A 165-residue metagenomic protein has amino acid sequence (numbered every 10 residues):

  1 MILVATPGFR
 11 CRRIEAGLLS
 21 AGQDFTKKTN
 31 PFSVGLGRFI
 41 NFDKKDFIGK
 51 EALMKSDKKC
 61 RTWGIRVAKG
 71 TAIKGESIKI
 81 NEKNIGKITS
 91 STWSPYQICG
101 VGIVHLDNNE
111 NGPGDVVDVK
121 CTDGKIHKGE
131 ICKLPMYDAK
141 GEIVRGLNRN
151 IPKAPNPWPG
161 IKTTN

Functional and structural regions predicted by a protein language model:
M1-N165: Conserved, structured C-terminal
